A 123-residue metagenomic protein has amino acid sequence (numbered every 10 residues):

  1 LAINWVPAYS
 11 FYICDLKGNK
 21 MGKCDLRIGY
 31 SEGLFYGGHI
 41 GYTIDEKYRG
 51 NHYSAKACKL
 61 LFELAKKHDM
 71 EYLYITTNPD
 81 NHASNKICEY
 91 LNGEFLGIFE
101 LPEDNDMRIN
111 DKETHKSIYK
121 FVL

Functional and structural regions predicted by a protein language model:
L1-F35: Acetyl-CoA-dependent GNAT
A8-Y12, K23, G41, Y74 (+1 more regions): Short hydrophobic/aromatic beta-strand element in the GNAT-like acyltransferase core that lines or flanks the acyl-donor
K23, F35-E46: Conserved acetyl-CoA binding element of GNAT-fold acetyltransferases
Y42-I44, G50-K67, K86-Y90: Conserved acetyl-CoA-binding loop-helix of GNAT-fold acetyltransferases
A65-T76: Conserved GNAT acetyl-CoA-binding A-motif
T76, E94-D111: Conserved catalytic-core motifs of GNAT/GCN5-like acyltransferases
D80-G97: Conserved active-site alpha-helix within GNAT-family acetyltransferase domains
T114-V122: Ser/Thr-rich low-complexity repeats and stalk/linker segments
